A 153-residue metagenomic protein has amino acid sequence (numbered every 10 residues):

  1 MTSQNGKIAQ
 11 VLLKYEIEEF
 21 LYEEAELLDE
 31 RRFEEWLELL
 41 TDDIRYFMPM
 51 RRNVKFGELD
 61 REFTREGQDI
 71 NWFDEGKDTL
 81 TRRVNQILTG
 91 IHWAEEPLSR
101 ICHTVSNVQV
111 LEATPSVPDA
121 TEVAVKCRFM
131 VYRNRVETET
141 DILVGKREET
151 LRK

Functional and structural regions predicted by a protein language model:
M1-D42, V54: Short, low-complexity N-terminal intrinsically disordered segments enriched in polar/charged residues
A9-L12, Q68, R135, E139: Conserved aromatic-histidine-acidic binding/catalytic patches
Y15-E19, N71, D78, I142: A generic "alpha-helical surface" signal
E19, I101-H103, V144: Short solvent-exposed loop/turn micro-motifs enriched in small/polar/acidic residues
E24-E26, I91-L98, V136-T138: Short helix-to-loop capping/linker segments positioned immediately adjacent to catalytic or ligand/cofactor-binding
D42-V125: A solvent-exposed, acidic/Ser-Thr-rich amphipathic alpha-helical stretch
Q109-K153: A beta-strand edge to alpha-helix "cap/lid" segment located at domain peripheries
